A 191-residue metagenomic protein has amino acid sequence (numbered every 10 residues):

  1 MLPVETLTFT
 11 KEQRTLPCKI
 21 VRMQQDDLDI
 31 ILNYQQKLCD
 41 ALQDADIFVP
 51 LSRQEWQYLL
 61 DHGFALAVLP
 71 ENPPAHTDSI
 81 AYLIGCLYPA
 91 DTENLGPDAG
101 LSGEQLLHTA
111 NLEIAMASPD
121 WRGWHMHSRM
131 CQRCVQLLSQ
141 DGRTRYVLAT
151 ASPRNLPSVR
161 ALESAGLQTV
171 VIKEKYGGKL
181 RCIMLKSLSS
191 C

Functional and structural regions predicted by a protein language model:
M1-L16, L188-S189: Acyl-donor-binding surface of acyltransferase catalytic domains
L16-N33, D44: A short beta-loop-alpha structural element at the N-terminal edge of CoA-dependent acyl/N-acetyltransferase catalytic
Q43-P74, I84: Active-site rim helix/loop that mediates acceptor-substrate recognition in acyltransferases
P74-D78, Y82-I114, Y176: Conserved acyl-donor/pantetheine-binding loop and adjacent beta-alpha core of acyl/acetyltransferases and related
A117, G123-Q136, R160, S164: Conserved acetyl-CoA-binding loop-helix of GNAT-fold acetyltransferases
L138-A151: Conserved GNAT acetyl-CoA-binding A-motif
P153-I172: Conserved active-site alpha-helix within GNAT-family acetyltransferase domains
E174-C191: C-terminal "cap" of GNAT-fold acetyltransferases
